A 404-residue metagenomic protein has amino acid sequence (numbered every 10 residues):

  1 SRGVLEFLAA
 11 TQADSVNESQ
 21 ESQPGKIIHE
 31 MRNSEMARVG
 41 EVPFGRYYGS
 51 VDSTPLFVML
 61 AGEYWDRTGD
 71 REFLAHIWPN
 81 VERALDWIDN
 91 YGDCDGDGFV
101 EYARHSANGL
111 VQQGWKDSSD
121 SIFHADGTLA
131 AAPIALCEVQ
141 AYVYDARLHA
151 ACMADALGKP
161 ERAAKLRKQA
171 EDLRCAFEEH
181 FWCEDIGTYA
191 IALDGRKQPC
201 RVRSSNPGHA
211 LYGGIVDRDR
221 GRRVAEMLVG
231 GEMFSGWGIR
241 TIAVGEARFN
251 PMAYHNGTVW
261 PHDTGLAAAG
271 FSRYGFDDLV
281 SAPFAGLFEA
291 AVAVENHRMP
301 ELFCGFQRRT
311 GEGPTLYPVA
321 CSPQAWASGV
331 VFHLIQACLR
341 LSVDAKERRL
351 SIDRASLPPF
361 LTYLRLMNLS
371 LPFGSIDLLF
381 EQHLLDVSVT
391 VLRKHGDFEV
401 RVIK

Functional and structural regions predicted by a protein language model:
S1-A10, D14, V39-D95, L129-Y142 (+1 more regions): Substrate-binding cleft of carbohydrate-active enzyme catalytic domains
S1-T11, R71-D89, Y142, A146 (+6 more regions): Extended, well-ordered alpha-helical scaffold segments
E6-Y48, C94-A135, C175-W260, V292-T315 (+6 more regions): Extended glycan-interaction surfaces of carbohydrate-active proteins
Y47, A225, A268-A269, S281-F288 (+2 more regions): Generic hydrophobic alpha-helical scaffold/packing signal
Y48-L56, H76-N80, I134-D145, V202-S205 (+2 more regions): Aromatic- and histidine-enriched alpha-helix N-cap/loop-to-helix transition segments that scaffold the rims
L56-F73, W87, V139-P160, H209-R220 (+2 more regions): Well-ordered alpha-helical scaffold segments within catalytic/enzyme domains
M153-H180, E184, F271-A282, E347 (+1 more regions): Beta-rich accessory regions
Y317-R365: Catalytic cores of secreted or luminal carbohydrate-active enzymes
